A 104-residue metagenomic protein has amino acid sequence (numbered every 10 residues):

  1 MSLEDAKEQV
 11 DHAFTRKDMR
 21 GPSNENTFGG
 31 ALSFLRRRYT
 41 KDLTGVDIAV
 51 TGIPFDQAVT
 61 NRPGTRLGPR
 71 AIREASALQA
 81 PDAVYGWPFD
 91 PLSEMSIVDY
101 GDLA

Functional and structural regions predicted by a protein language model:
M1-A104: Metal-dependent C-N hydrolase catalytic cores
